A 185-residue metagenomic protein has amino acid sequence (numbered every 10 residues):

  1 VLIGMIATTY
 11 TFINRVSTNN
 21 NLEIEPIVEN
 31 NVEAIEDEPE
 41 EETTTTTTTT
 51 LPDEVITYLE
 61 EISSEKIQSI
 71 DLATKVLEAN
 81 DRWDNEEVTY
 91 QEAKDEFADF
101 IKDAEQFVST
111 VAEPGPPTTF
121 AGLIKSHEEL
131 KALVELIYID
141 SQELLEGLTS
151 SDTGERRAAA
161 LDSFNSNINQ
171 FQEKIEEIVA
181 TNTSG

Functional and structural regions predicted by a protein language model:
V1-L2: N-terminal Sec-pathway targeting helices
A7-I24: Hydrophobic single-pass membrane-insertion segments
L22-V28, V32-I35: Hydrophobic/aromatic hotspots within intrinsically disordered, low-complexity regions
V28, T46-T47, V134: Composition-driven detection of intrinsically disordered, low-complexity segments
E36-T50: Extracellular mucin-like PTS domains
L51-A98, E129-G185: C-terminal amphipathic alpha-helix
I101-V134, V179-G185: Short, solvent-exposed, charged loop/turn and helix-capping segments that join or cap alpha-helices on peripheral
